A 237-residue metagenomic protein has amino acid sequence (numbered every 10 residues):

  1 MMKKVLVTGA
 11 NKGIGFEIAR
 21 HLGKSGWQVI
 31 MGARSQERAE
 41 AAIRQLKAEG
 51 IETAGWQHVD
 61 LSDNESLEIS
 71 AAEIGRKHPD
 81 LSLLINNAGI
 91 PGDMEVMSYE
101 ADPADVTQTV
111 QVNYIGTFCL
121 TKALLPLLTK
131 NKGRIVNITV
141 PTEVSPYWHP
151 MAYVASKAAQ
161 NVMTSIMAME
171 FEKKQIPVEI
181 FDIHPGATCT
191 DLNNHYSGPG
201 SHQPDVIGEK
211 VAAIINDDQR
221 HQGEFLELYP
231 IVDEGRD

Functional and structural regions predicted by a protein language model:
M2-I30: Canonical Rossmann dinucleotide-binding motif of NAD(H)/NADP(H)-dependent dehydrogenases/reductases, specifically
T8, L81-G89, N113, N137 (+1 more regions): Rossmann-fold scaffold of SDR-type NAD(P)-dependent oxidoreductases
S25-A41: Conserved glycine-rich Rossmann-like NAD(P)H-binding loop of the short-chain dehydrogenase/reductase
Q36, H58-I69: The beta1-alpha1 cofactor-binding region of Rossmann-like NAD(H)/NADP(H)-dependent oxidoreductases
A39, L67-A71, N193: A conserved hydrophobic alpha-helix of the Rossmann-fold in NAD(P)-dependent oxidoreductases
I51-E52, E73-N86, G92, R220: A glycine-rich helix->loop->beta "capping" turn within Rossmann-like NAD(P)(H)-dependent oxidoreductase domains
I90-V110, I115-F118, K122, T129-K174: Catalytic loop of short-chain dehydrogenase/reductase
V178-T190, N194-D237: C-terminal helical subdomain
